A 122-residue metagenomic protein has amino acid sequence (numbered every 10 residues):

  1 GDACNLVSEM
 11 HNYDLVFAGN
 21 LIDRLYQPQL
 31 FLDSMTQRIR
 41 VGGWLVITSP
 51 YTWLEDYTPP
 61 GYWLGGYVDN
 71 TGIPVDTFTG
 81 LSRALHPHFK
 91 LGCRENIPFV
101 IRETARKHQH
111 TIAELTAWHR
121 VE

Functional and structural regions predicted by a protein language model:
C4-V16: A short acidic, Gly/Pro-enriched loop at the edge of an enzyme's catalytic core that lines a small-molecule cofactor
S8, Y26-L30: Short N-terminal helix/helix-N-cap motif within the alpha/beta-hydrolase-1
L15-Q27: A short SAM/SAH-binding and catalytic strip from SAM-dependent methyltransferases
Q29-V41: A short glycine-rich, Lys/Arg-flanked "PGG" loop and its adjoining helix->strand segment in the class I
G42-P50: Conserved beta-strand signature within the Rossmann-like core of class I S-adenosyl-L-methionine
P50-Y57: Short "lid" loop at the C-terminus of a central beta-strand within the Rossmann-like core of SAM-dependent
T58-R94: Conserved Class I S-adenosyl-L-methionine
R94-E122: Core SAM-dependent methyltransferase catalytic element
